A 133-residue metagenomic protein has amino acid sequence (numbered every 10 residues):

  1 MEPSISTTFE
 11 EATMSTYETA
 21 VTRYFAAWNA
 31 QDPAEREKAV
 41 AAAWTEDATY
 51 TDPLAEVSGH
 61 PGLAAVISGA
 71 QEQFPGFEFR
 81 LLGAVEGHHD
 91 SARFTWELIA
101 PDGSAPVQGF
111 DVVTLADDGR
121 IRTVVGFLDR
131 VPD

Functional and structural regions predicted by a protein language model:
E2-T13: Short, Lys/Arg-enriched N-terminal segments with co-localized hydrophobic residues within the first ~10-30 amino acids
T7, A26, A30, P53 (+1 more regions): Short, flexible active-site loop motifs that bind/organize anionic cofactors or intermediates
F9-E10, A70-D133: A beta-strand edge to alpha-helix "cap/lid" segment located at domain peripheries
T13-D32: Short, aromatic-enriched amphipathic alpha-helices that serve as compact interaction elements
E18, E35-D90: A solvent-exposed, acidic/Ser-Thr-rich amphipathic alpha-helical stretch
